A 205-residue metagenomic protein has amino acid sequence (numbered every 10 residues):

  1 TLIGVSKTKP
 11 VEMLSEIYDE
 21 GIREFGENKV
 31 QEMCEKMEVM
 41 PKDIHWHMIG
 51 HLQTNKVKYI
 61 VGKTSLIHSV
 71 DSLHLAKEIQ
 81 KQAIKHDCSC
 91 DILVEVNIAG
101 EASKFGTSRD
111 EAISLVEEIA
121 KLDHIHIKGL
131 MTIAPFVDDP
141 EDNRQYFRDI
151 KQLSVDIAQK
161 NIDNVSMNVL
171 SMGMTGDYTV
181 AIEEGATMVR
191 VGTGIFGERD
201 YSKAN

Functional and structural regions predicted by a protein language model:
T1-G176, I182-E184, F196-E198: Conserved alpha/beta-domain cores
A186-A204: Gly/Pro- and small hydrophobic-enriched strand-loop and loop-to-helix capping segments that sit at the rims
